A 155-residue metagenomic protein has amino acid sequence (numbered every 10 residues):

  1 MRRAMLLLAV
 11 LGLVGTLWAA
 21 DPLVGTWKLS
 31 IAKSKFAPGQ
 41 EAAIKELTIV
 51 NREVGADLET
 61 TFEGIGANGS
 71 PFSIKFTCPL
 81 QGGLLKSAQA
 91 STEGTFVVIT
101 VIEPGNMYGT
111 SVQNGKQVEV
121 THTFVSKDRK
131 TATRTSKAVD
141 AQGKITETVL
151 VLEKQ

Functional and structural regions predicted by a protein language model:
M1-A4: Positively charged n-region of N-terminal signal peptides that target proteins for export
L6-T16: Bacterial N-terminal signal peptides
A19-Q155: Hydrophobic small-molecule pocket/channel-lining residues, especially in calycin-type beta-barrels
